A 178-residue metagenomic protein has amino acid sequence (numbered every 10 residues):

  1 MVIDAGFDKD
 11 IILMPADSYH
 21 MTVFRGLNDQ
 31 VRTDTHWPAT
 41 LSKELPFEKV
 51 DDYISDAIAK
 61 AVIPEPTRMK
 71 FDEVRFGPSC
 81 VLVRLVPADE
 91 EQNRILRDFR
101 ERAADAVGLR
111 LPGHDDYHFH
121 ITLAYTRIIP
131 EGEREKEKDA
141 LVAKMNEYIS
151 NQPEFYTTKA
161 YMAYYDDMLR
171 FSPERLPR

Functional and structural regions predicted by a protein language model:
M1-R178: Histidine-dependent nucleotide/RNA phosphoesterase domain, centered on the 2H-phosphoesterase fold with its duplicated
